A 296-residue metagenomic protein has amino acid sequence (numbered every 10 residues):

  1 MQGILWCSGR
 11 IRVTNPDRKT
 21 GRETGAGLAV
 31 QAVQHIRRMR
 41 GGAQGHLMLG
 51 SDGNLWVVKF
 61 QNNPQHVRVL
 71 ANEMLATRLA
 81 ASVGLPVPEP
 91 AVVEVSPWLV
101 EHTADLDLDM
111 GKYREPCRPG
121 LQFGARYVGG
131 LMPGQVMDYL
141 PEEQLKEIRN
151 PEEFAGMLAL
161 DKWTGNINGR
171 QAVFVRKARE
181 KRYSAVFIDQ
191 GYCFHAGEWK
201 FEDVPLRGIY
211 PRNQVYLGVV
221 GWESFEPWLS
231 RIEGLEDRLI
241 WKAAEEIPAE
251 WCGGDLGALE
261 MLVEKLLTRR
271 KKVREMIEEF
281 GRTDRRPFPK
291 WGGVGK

Functional and structural regions predicted by a protein language model:
N15-G21, G25: Juxta-kinase regulatory segment immediately upstream of eukaryotic protein kinase catalytic domains
G25-D138, W163-I167, E202: Conserved ATP-binding subdomain of kinase catalytic cores across diverse folds
Q61, K177-K296: C-terminal catalytic region of ATP-dependent kinase domains
V69, R149-E153, D255: Aromatic-acidic/polar surface patches that form glycan- and anion
V136-W199: Conserved kinase catalytic-core segment
